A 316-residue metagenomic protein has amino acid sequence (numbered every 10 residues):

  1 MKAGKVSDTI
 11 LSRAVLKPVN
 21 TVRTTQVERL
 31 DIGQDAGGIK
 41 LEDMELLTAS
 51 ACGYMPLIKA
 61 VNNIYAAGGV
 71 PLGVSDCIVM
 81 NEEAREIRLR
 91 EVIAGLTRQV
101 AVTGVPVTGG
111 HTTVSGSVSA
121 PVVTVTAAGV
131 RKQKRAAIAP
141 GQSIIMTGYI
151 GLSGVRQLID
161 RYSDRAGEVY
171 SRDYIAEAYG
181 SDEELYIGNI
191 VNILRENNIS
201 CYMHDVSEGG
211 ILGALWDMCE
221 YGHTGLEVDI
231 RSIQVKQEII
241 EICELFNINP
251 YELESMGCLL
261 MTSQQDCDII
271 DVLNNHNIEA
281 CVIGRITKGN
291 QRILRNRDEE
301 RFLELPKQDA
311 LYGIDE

Functional and structural regions predicted by a protein language model:
M1-E316: Helix-biased detector of long, well-ordered alpha-helical tracts
